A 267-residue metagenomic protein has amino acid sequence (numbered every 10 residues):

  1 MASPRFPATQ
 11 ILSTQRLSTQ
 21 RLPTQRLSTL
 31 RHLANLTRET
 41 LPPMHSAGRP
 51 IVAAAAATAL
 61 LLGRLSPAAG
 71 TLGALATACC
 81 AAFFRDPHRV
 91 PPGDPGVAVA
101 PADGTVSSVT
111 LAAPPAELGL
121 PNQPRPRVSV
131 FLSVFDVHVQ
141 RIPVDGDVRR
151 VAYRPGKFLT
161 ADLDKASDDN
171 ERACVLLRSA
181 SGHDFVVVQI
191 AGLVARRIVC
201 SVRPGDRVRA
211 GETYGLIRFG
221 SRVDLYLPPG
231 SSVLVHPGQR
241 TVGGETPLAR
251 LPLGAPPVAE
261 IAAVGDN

Functional and structural regions predicted by a protein language model:
A2-T9, R26-N267: Contiguous, well-folded functional domains in the mature portion of proteins
L12-S28: Long, intrinsically disordered low-complexity tandem-repeat segments
